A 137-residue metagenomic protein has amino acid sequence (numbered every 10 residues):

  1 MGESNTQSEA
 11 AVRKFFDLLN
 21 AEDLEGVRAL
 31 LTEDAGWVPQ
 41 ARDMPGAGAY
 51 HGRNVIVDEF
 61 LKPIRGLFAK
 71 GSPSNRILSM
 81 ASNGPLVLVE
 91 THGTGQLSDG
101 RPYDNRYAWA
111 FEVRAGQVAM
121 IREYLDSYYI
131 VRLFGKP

Functional and structural regions predicted by a protein language model:
M1-E33, G135-P137: Short, low-complexity N-terminal intrinsically disordered segments enriched in polar/charged residues
M1-N5, P45, A49-R53, G100: Alpha-helix initiation/capping motif
G2-Q7, L61-P137: A beta-strand edge to alpha-helix "cap/lid" segment located at domain peripheries
V12-F15, V27-R28, A35, G52 (+4 more regions): Hydrophobic pocket/interface hotspot
T32-S82: A solvent-exposed, acidic/Ser-Thr-rich amphipathic alpha-helical stretch
